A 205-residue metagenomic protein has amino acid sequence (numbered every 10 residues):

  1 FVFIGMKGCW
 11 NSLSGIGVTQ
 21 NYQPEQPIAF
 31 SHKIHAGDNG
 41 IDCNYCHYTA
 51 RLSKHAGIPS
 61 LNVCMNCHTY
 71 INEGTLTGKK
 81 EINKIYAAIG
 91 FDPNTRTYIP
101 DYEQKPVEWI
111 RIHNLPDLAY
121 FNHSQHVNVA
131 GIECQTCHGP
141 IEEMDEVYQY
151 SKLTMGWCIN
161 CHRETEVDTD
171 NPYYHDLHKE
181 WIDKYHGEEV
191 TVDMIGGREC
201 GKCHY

Functional and structural regions predicted by a protein language model:
F1-G8: Hydrophobic membrane-insertion alpha-helices, especially the h-region of bacterial N-terminal signal peptides
G8-Q26: Ser/Thr/Pro/Gly-rich low-complexity linker/stalk segments immediately outside membranes or between
N11-G15, H32-I34, A88-F91, Y102-K105 (+1 more regions): A generic short-segment signal for beta-strand/edge and adjacent turn/coil regions
Q23-T75, A119-Y205: Sequence context surrounding c-type heme c attachment/ligation sites in exported
I58-L115: Structured, soluble extracytoplasmic/luminal domains of envelope-associated proteins
